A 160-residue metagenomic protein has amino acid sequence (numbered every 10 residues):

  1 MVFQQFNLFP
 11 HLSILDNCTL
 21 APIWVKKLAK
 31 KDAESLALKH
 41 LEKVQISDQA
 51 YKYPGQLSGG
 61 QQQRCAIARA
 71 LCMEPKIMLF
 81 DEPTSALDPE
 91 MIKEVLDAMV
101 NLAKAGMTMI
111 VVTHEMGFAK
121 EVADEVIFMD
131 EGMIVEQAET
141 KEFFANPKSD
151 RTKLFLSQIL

Functional and structural regions predicted by a protein language model:
M1-T140: ABC family nucleotide-binding domain
F128, Q137, K141-L160: C-terminal boundary and immediately downstream tail of ABC-type ATPase nucleotide-binding domains
